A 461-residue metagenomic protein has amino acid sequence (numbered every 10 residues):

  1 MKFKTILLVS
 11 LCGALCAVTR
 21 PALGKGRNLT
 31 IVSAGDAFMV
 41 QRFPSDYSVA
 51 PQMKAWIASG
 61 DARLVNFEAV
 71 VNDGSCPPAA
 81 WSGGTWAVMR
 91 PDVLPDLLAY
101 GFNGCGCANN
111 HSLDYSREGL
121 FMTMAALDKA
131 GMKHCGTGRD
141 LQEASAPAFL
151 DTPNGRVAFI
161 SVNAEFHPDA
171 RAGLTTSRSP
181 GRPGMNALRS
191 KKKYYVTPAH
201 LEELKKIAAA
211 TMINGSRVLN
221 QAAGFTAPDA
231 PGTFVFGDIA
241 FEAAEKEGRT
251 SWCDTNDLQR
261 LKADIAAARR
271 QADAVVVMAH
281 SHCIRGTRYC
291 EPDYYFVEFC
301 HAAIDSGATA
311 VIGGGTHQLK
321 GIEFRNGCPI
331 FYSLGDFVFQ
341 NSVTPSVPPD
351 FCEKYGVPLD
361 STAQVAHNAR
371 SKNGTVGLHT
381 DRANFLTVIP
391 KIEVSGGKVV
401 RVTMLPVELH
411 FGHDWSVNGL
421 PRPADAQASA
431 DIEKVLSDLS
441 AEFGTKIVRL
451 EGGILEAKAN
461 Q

Functional and structural regions predicted by a protein language model:
M1-L8: Bacterial N-terminal signal peptides that target proteins for export
L8-C16: Bacterial N-terminal signal peptides
L23-Q461: Acidic, metal/ion-coordinating pockets
